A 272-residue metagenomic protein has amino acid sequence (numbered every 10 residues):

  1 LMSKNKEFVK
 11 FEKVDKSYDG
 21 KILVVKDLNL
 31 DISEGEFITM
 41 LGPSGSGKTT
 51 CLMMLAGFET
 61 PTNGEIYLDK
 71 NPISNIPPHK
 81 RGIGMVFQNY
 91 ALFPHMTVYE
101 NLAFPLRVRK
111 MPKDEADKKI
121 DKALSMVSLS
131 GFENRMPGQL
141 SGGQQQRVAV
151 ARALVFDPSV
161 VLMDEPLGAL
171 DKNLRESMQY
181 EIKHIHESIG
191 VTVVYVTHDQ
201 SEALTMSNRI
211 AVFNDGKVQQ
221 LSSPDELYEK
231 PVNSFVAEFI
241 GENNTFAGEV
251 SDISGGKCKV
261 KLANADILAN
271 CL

Functional and structural regions predicted by a protein language model:
L41-P43: The feature captures the beta-strand-to-loop junction immediately N-terminal to the Walker
A56: Helix-to-loop junction immediately C-terminal to a conserved catalytic motif
T62-E65, E115, D215, A247: Conserved coupling/switch loops of ABC nucleotide-binding domains, chiefly the family-specific signature
G64-P72: Conserved ABC transporter NBD signature motif
R81-G84, Q88, L92-F235: ABC ATPase nucleotide-binding domains
V232-L272: ATPase nucleotide-binding modules
